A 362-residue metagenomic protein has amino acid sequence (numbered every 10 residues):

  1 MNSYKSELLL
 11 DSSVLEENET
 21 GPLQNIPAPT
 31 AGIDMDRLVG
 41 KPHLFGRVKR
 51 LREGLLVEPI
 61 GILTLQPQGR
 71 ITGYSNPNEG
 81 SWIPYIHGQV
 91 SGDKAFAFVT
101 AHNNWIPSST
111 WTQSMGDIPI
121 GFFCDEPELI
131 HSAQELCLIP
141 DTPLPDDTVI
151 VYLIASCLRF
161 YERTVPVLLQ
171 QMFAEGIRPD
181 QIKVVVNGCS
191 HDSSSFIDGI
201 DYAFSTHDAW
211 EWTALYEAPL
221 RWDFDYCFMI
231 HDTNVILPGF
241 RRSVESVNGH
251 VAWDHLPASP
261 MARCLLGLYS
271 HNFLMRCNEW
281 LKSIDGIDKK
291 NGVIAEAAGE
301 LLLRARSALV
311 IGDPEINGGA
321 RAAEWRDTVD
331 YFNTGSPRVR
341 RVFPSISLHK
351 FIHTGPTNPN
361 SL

Functional and structural regions predicted by a protein language model:
N2-L9: Intrinsically disordered, low-structural-confidence terminal and linker regions
G21-D34, L136-T142: A short, compositionally biased domain-edge/stem linker segment
I26-L44, T64-Q66: N-terminal helix-cap/turn-to-beta initiation motif at the start of protein domains
I33, H43-R50, G54, P59-I60 (+1 more regions): Beta-sheet ligand-binding and adhesion/scaffold domains
G61-L63, G69, G80: Residue-level detector of beta-strand structural context in well-folded domains
P67-I71, K94: Structural signal for glycine-centered tight turns and loop->strand junctions in beta-sheet-rich domains
S75-E79: Short coil-to-beta-strand transition motifs
C137-L362: ER/Golgi luminal nucleotide-sugar-dependent glycosyltransferases, focusing on the catalytic module
